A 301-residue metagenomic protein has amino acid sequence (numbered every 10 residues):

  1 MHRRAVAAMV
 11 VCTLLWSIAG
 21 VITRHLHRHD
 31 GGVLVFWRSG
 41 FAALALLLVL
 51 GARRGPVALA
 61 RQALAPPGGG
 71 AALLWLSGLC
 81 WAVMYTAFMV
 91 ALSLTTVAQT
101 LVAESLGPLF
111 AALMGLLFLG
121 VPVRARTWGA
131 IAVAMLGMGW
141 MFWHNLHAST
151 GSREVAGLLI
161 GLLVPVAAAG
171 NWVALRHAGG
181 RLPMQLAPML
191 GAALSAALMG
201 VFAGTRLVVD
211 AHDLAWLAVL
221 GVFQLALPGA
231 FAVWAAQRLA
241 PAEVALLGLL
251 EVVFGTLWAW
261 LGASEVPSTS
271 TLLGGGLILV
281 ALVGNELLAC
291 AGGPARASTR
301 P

Functional and structural regions predicted by a protein language model:
M1-W37, A42-V49, L79, A87 (+3 more regions): Glycine-/small-residue-enriched transmembrane alpha-helix faces in small-molecule transporters and effluxers
L15, G51-Q99, E104, W140 (+1 more regions): Specific transmembrane alpha-helical segments of multi-pass solute transporters/efflux pumps, especially DMT/EamA
S17, V21, G78, A82-T86 (+8 more regions): Hydrophobic/small/kink-forming positions within alpha-helical transmembrane segments of polytopic membrane proteins
R28-V83, F110-A111, V166-N171, P188-T205 (+2 more regions): Transmembrane alpha-helices of multi-pass small-molecule transport proteins
S39, L48, D213, L249-P301: C-terminal-most transmembrane helix of multi-pass membrane proteins
L46, M114, V123-N145, A192-M199 (+1 more regions): Hydrophobic transmembrane alpha-helices of multi-pass small-molecule transport proteins
V49, V90, G107-A132, V253-L273: C-terminal transmembrane-helix exit sites in multi-pass transporters
T100-L106, L175-L194, L225-L261: Helix-helix packing/entry segments at the starts of transmembrane helices
